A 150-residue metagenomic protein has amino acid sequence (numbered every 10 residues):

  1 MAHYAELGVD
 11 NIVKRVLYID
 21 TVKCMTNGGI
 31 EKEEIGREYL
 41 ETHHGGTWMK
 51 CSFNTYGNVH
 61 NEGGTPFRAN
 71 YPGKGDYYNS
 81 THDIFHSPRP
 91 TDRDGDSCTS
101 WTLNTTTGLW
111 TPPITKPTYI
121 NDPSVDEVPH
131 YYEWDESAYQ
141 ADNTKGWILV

Functional and structural regions predicted by a protein language model:
M1-V150: Interaction-interface detector
